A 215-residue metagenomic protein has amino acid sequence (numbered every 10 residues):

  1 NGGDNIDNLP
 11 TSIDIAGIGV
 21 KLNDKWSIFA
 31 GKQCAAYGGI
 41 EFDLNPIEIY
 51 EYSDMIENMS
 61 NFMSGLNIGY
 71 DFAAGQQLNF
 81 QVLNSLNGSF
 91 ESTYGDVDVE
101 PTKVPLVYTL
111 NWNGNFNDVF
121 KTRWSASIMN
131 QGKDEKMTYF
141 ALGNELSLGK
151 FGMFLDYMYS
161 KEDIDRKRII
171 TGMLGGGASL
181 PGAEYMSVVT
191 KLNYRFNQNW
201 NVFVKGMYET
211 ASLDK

Functional and structural regions predicted by a protein language model:
N1-N87, G114-F116: Outer membrane beta-barrel
G3-D4, I49-D54, E91-D98, M129 (+2 more regions): Extracellular loop and loop/strand-boundary signature of outer-membrane beta-barrel proteins
N8-P10, T102, D134: A generic structural micro-feature
I40-L44, E91-Y94, D165-I169: Outer-membrane beta-barrel and related beta-rich outer-membrane complex signature in Gram-negative bacteria
E57, P101, P181: Glycine- and other small-residue-rich loops at beta-strand/loop junctions that grip anionic moieties
L86-N113: Aspartyl protease catalytic domain
V104-P105, L110-K215: Detector for outer-membrane/organellar transmembrane beta-barrel domains, recognizing the amphipathic beta-strand
